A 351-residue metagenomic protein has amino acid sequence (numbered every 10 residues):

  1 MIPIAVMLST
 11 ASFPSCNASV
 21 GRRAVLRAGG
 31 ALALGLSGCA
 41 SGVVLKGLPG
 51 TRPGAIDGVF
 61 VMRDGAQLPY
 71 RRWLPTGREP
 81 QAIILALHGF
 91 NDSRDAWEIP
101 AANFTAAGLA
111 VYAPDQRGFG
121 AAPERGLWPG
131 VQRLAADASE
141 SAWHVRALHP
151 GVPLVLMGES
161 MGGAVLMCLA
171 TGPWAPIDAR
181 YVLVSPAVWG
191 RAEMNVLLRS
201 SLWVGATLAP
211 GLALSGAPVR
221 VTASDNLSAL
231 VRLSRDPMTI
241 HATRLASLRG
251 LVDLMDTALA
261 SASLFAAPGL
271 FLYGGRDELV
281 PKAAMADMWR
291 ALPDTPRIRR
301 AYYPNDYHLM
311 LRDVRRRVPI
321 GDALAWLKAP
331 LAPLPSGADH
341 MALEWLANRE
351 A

Functional and structural regions predicted by a protein language model:
M1-V20, A31-L34: N-terminal secretory signal peptides
L8, A28-V61, L68-L74, A351: An N-terminal hydrophobic leader/cap segment in hydrolases
N91-R94, F119-V145, H149: Catalytic nucleophile-loop/oxyanion-hole region of alpha/beta-hydrolase and closely related hydrolase-like folds
N103-P123: Conserved alpha/beta-hydrolase
E159-R244: Alpha/beta-hydrolase-fold enzymes
F271-Y273: Short beta-strand/loop motif that positions the catalytic acidic residue of the alpha/beta-hydrolase fold
P281-R290: Short alpha-helix in the alpha/beta-hydrolase fold that links the catalytic acid
N305-A351: Catalytic active-site module of serine/aspartate enzymes centered on a nucleophile-bearing elbow/loop
